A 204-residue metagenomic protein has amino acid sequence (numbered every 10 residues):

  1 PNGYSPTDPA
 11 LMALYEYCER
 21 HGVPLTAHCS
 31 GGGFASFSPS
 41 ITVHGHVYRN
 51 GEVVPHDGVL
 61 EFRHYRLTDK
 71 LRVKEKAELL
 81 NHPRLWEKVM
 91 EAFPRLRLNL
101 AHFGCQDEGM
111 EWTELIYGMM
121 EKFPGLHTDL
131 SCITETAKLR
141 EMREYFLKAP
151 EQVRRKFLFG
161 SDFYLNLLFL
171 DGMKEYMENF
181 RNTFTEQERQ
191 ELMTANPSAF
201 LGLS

Functional and structural regions predicted by a protein language model:
S5-L158: Catalytic pocket-lining loop regions of alpha/beta-barrel enzymes, especially the amidohydrolase/enolase/GH5 lineages
E151-L158, F163-S204: Mid-to-C-terminal alpha-helical segments outside catalytic/metal-binding sites
